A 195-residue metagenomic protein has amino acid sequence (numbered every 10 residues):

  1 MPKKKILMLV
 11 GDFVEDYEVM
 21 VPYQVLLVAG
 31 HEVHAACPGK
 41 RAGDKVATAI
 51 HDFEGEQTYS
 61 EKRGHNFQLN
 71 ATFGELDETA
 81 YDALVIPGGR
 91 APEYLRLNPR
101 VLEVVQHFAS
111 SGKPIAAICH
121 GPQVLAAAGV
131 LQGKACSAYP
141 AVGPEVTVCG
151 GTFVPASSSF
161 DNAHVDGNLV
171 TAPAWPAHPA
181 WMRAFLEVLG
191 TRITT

Functional and structural regions predicted by a protein language model:
M1-S111, V124-A135, G143-T195: Extended, subdomain-level signal for the structured scaffold at the beginning of enzyme domains
I118-G121: Short, thiol/selenol-centered motifs that function as redox-active sites or metal-ligating centers
